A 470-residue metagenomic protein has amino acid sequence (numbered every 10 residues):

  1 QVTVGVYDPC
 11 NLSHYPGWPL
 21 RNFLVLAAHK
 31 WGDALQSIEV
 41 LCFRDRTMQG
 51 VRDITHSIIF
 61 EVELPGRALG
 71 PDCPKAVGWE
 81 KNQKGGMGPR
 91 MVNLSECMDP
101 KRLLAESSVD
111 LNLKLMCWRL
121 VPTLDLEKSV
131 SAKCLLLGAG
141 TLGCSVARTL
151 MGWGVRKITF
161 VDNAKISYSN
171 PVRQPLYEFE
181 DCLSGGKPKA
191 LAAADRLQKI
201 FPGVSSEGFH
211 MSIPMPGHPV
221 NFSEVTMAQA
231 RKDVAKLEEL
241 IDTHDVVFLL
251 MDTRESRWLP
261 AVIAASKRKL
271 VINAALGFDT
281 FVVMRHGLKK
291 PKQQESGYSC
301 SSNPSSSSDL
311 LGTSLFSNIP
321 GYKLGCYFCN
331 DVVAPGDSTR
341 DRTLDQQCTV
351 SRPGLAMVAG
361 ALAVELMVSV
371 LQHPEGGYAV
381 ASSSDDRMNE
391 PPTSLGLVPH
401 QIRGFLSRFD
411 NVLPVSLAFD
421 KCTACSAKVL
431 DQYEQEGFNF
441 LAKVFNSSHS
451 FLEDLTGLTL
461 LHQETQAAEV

Functional and structural regions predicted by a protein language model:
Q1-S107, K133, P216, E224-V470: Glycine-rich phosphate/adenylate-binding loop
A105-K128: Glycine-rich dinucleotide-binding loop and its adjacent helix/turn
N112, M116, I166-Y168, M215-F222: Immunoglobulin-superfamily Ig-like beta-sandwich domains in protein ectodomains
P122-S167: Glycine-rich adenosine-cofactor-binding loop
L137, W153, V161-A164, F209 (+3 more regions): Generic beta-strand/beta-sheet core signal
R156-I158, I200-V204, K267-L270, Y322: Secondary-structure transition/capping motifs at alpha-helix termini and the adjoining loop/turn into the next element
V161-P214: Glycine-rich phosphate-binding loop and adjoining beta1-alpha1-beta2 segment of Rossmann-like nucleotide-binding folds
